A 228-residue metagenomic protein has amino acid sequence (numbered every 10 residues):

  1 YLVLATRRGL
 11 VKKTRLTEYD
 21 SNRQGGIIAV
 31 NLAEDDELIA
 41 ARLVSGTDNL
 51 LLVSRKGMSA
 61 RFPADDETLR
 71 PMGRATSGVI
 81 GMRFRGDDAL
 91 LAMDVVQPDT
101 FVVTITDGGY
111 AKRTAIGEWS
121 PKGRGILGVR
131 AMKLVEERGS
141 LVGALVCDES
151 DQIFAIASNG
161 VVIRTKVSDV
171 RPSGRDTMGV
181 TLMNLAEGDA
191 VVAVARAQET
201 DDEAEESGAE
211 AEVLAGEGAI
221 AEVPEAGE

Functional and structural regions predicted by a protein language model:
Y1-E228: Short, structured "edge-of-domain" segments at secondary-structure transitions
